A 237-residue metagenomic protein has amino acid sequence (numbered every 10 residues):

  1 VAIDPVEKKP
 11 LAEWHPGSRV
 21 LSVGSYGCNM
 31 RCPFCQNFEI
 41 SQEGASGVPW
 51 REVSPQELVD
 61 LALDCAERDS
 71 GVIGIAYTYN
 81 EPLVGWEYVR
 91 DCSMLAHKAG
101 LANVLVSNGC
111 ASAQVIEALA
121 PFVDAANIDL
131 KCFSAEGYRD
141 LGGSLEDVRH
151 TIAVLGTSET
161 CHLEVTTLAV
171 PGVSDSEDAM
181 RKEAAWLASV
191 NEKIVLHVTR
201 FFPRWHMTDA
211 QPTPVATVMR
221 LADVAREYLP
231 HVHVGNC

Functional and structural regions predicted by a protein language model:
V1-G24, F38-Q42, C65, D69: N-terminal [4Fe-4S]-dependent radical SAM core
G24-C35, E81: Cysteine-centered iron-sulfur cluster-binding motifs in ferredoxin-type domains/subunits of redox enzymes
Y26, G47-V48, D64, Y79: N-terminal export/assembly segments and adjacent metallocofactor-ligating motifs of anaerobic energy-metabolism
Y26-N29, E52, Q56, L145 (+3 more regions): Electropositive phosphate-/nucleotide-binding environments in soluble metabolic enzymes
C32-N37, G44-G47, E87-Y88, I116: Short, conserved acidic/polar surface loops in the N-terminal third of protein domains
I40-E52, K98-A99: A short alpha->loop->secondary-structure connector
P55-A210: Conserved AdoMet/S-adenosylmethionine-binding subsite of the radical SAM
F202, A210-C237: A C-terminal junction/extension of Radical SAM enzymes
